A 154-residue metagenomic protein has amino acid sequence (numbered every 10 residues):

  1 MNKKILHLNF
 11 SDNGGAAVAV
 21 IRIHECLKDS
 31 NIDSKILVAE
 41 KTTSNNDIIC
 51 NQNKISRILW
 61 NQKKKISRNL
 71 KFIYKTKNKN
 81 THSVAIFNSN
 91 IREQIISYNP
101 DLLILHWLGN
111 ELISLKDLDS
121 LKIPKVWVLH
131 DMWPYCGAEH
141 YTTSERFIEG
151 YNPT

Functional and structural regions predicted by a protein language model:
M1-C50, Y98, D119-P124: N-terminal subdomain of nucleotide-sugar transferases
L8, G15-A19, L103-L115: Conserved beta-strand->loop/alpha-helix structural units within folded catalytic cores of enzymes with alpha/beta
D12, N78-V84, I104-L108: Short, flexible loop segments at the rims of nucleotide/cofactor-binding pockets, characterized by
G14-A16, T43-D47, E111-S114, W133-S144: Short catalytic/ligand-binding loop motif for oxyanion handling, primarily in non-cytosolic enzymes, centered on
D29-N99: A conserved catalytic-core segment of Leloir-type glycosyltransferases
K63-K77, W127-T154: Acceptor-binding helix/loop patch of EC 2.4 sugar-transfer enzymes, predominantly nucleotide-sugar-dependent
R92-L112, P124-H130: Short N-terminal targeting/anchoring amphipathic segment
D101, I113-D119, G150-T154: Short, intrinsically disordered, charge-balanced linker/junction segments flanking boundaries in proteins
